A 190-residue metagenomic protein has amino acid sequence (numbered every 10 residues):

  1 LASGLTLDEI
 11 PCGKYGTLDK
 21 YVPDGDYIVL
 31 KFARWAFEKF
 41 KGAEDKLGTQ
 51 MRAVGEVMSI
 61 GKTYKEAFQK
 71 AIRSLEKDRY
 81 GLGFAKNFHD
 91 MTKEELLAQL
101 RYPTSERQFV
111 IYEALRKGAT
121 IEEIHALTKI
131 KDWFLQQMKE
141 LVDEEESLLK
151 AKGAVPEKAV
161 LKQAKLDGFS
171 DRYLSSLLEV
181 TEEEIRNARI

Functional and structural regions predicted by a protein language model:
L1-I190: ATP-dependent carboxylate/acyl-activation modules
